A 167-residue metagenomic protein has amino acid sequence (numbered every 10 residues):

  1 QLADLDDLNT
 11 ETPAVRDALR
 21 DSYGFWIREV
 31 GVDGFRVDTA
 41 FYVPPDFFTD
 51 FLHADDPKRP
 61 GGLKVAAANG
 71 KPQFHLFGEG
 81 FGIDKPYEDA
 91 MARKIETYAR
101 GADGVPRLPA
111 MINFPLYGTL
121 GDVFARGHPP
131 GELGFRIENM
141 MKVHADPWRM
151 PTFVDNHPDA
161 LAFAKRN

Functional and structural regions predicted by a protein language model:
Q1-F25, E29: Chitinase-like catalytic core of GlcNAc-active glycosidases
S22-G24, R28-M150, K165-N167: Active-site-proximal helices and loops of the catalytic beta/alpha 8
F153-V154: Ligand-binding/active-site lining segments
H157-P158: Histidine-centered active-site/metal-ligand motif
